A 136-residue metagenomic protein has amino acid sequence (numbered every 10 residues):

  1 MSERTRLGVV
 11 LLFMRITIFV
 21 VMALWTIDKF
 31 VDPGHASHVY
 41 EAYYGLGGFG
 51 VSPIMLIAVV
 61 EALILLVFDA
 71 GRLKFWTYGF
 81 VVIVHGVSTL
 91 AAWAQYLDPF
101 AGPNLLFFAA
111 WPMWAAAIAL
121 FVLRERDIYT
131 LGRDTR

Functional and structural regions predicted by a protein language model:
M1-V31, V51-V59, L63, D69-R136: Extended, low-polarity transmembrane helix blocks
F30-L46: Membrane-interface interhelical connector segments
